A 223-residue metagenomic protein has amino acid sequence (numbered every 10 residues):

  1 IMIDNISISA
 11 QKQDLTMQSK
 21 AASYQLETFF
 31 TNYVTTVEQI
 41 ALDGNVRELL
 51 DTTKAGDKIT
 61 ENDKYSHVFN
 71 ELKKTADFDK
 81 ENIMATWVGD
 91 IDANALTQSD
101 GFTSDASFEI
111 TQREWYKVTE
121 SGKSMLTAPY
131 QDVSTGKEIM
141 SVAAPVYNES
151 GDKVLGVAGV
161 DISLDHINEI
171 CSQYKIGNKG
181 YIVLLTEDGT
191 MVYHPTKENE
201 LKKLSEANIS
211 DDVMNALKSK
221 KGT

Functional and structural regions predicted by a protein language model:
I1-Q18: N-terminal membrane-insertion alpha helix
Q13-K20, Q25-K123: Extracytoplasmic/periplasmic sensory segments of membrane signal-transduction proteins
E71-A76, L126-V133, H166-Y174: Short, basic/aromatic recognition patches
E81-I83, M140, I176-K179: Short, small/polar residue-rich loop motifs at catalytic or cofactor-binding pockets
G89, D132, Y147-N148, L185: Hydrophobic alpha-helical segments, especially N-terminal targeting/anchoring helices
T97-Q98, E149, H166-T223: Intrinsic low-complexity, intrinsically disordered coil/linker regions enriched in small/polar and charged residues
F108-I110, T135-K175, V192-Y193: Conserved beta-strands of PAS-like sensory domains
S121-T127, K218-T223: PAS/PAS-like sensory domains
